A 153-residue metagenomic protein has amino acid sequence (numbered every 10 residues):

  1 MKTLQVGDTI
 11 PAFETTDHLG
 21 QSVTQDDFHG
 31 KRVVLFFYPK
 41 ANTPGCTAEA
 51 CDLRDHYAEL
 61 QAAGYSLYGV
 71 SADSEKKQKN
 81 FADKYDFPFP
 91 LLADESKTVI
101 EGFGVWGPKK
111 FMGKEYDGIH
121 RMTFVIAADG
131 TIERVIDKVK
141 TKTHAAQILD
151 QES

Functional and structural regions predicted by a protein language model:
M1-S153: Chalcogenol-based redox active-site neighborhoods
